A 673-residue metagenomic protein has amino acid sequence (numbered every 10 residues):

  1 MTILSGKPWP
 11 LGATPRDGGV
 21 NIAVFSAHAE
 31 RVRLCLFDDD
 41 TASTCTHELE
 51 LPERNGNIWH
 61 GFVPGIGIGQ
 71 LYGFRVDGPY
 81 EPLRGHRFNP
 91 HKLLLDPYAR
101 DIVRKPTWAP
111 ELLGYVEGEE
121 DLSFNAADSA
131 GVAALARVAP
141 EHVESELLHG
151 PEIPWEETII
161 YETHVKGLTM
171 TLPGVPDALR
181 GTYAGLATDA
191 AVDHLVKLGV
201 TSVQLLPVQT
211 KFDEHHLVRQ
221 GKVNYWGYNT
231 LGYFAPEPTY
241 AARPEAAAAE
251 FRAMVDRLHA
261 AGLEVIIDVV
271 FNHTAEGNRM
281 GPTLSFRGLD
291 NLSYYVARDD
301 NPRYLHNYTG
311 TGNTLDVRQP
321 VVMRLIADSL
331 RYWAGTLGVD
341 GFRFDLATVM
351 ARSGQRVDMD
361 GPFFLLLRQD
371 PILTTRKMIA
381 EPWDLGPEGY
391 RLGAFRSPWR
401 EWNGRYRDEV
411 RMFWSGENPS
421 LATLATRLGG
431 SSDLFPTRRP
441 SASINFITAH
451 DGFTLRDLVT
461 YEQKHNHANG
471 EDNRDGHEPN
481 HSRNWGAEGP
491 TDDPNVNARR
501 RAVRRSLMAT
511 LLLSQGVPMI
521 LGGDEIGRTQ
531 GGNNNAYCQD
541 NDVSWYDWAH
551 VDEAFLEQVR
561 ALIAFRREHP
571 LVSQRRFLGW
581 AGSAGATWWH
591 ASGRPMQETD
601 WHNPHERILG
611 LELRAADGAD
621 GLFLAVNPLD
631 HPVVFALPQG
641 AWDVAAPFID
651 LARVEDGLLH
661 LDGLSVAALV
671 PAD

Functional and structural regions predicted by a protein language model:
M1-Y161, K166, Y183, T491 (+4 more regions): Carbohydrate-interacting/catalytic domains
V24, F74, T163, L205 (+9 more regions): Conserved, mostly hydrophobic/aromatic
S26-H28, E53, G65-G67, G78 (+16 more regions): Short, flexible loop/turn elements at secondary-structure junctions
V76-S145, E214-V223, Y228-N229, A261 (+2 more regions): Core domains of carbohydrate- and sulfate-ester-processing enzymes
E81-G85, T169-T171, K211-H215, H273-E276 (+5 more regions): Short catalytic/ligand-binding loop motif for oxyanion handling, primarily in non-cytosolic enzymes, centered on
S129, H164-V339, L346-I372, S415: Substrate-binding/active-site clefts of carbohydrate-active enzymes
I159-Y161, V203, V265-I267, F342 (+2 more regions): Hydrophobic faces of well-ordered beta-strands that scaffold small-molecule active sites in alpha/beta enzyme cores
M359-G522, I526-G527, N535-Q539, P570-S573 (+5 more regions): Conserved alpha/beta catalytic core and glycan-binding cleft of carbohydrate-active enzymes
